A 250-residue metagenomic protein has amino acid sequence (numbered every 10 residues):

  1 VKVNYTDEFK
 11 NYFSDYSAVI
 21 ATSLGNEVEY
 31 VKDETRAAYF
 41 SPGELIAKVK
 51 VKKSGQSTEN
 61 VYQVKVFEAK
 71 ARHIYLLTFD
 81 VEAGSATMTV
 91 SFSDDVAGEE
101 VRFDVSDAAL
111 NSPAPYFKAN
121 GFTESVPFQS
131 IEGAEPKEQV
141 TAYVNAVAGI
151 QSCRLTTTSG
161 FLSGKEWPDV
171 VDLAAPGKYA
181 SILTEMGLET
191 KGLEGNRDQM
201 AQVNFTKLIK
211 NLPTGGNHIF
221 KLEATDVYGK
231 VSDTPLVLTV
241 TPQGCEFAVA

Functional and structural regions predicted by a protein language model:
V1-V249: Extracytoplasmic cysteine-anchoring/structural motifs
